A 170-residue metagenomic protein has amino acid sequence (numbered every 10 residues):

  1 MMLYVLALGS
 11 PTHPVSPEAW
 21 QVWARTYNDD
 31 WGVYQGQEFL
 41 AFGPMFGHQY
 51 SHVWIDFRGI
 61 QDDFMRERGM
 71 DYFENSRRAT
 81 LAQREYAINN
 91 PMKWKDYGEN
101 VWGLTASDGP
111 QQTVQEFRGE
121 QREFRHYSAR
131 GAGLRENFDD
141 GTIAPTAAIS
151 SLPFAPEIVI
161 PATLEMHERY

Functional and structural regions predicted by a protein language model:
M1-Y170: Ser/Thr/Asn(+Pro)-rich, low-complexity disordered segments
